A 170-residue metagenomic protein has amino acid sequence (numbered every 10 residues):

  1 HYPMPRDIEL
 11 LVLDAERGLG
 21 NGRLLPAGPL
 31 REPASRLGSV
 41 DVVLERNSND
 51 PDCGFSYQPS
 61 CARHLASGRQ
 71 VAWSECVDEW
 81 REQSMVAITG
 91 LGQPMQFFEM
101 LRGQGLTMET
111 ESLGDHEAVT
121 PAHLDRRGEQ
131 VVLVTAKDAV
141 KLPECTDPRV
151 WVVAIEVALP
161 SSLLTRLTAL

Functional and structural regions predicted by a protein language model:
H1-G54, C61: Phosphate/Mg2+-binding loops and adjacent switch elements in nucleotide/diphosphate-handling enzyme cores
M4-P5, A34-S39, V77-R81, R127 (+1 more regions): Short, conserved loop/helix-junction motifs that constitute active-site signature segments in enzyme catalytic cores
L13, F55, E111, V153: Hydrophobic residues at beta-strand termini and immediately following loops that shape nucleotide-binding pockets
V40, G90, V132: Residue-level signal for inorganic ion chemistry
V43-D50, P94, T135-V140: Short, polar loop motifs at secondary-structure junctions
R63, S67-R69, E75-H116, D138: Redox- and metal-dependent alpha/beta enzyme cores, enriched for Fe-S-associated oxidoreductases and cofactor-handling
G114-A118, R149-L170: Short, flexible loop segments at boundaries between secondary-structure elements
H116-V131, K137-A139: A short, acidic, amphipathic alpha-helical segment used as a generic capping/interface helix at domain edges
